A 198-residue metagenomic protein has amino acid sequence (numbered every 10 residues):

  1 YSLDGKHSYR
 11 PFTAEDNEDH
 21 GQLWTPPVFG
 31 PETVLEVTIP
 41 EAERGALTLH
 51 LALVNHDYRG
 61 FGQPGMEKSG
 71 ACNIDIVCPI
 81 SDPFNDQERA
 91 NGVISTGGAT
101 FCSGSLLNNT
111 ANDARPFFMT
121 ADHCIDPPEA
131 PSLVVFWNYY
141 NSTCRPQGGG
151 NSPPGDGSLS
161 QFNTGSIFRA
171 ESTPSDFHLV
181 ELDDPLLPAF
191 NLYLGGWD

Functional and structural regions predicted by a protein language model:
Y1-H7, V134-F136: Extended low-complexity, serine/threonine- and proline-enriched intrinsically disordered segments
K6-E32, T38-E43: Beta-sandwich interaction modules
P27-D198: Serine endopeptidase catalytic core focused on the charge-relay Asp
